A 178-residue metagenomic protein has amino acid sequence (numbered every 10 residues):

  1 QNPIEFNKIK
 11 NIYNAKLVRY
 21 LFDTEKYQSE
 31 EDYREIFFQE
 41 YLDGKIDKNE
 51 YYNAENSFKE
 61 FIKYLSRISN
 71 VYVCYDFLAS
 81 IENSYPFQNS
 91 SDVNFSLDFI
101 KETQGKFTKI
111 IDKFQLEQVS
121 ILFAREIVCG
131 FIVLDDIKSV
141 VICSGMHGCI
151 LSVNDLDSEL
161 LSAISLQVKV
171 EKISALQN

Functional and structural regions predicted by a protein language model:
Q1-C149, N154-N178: Structured alpha/beta or helical-core interaction and ligand-binding surfaces enriched in interleaved
